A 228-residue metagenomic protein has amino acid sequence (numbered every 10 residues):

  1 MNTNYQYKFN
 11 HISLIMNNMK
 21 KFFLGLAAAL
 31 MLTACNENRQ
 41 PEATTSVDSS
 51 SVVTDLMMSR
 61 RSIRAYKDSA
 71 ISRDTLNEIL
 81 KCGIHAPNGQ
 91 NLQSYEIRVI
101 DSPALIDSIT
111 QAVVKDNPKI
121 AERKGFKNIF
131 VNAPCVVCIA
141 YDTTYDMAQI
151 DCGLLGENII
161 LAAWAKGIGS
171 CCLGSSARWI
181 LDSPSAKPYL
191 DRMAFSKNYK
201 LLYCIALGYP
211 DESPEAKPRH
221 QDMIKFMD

Functional and structural regions predicted by a protein language model:
M1-N18: Short, Lys/Arg-enriched N-terminal segments with co-localized hydrophobic residues within the first ~10-30 amino acids
K20-G25: Sec-dependent signal peptide recognition, specifically the positively charged N-region followed immediately by
A29: Structured alpha-helical
C35-D228: Acidic, surface-exposed loops and disordered segments
